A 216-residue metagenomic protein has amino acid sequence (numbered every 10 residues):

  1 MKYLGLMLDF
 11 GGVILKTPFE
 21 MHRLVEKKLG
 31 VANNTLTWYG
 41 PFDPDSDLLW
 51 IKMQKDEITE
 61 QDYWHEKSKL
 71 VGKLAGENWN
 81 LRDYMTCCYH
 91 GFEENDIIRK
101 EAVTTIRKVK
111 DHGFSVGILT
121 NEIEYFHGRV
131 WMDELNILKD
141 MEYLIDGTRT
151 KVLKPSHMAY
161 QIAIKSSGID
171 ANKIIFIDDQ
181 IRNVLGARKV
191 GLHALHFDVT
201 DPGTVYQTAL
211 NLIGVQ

Functional and structural regions predicted by a protein language model:
M1-D45, K189-V190, D201-Q207: Active-site neighborhood of HAD-like aspartate-dependent phosphohydrolases
M1-L8, L119, I123-E124, G128-Q216: Asp-based, Mg2+/Mn2+-dependent phosphohydrolase catalytic module
E20-L24, L48, D62, E66 (+5 more regions): Alpha-helical elements of Rossmann-like donor-binding domains used by nucleotide-donor carbohydrate transfer enzymes
H22-V25, Y63-S68, M85-F92, F126-W131: Hydrophobic alpha-helical core bundles mediating ligand binding, dimerization, or RNAP-core interactions
L29-F42, G72-C88, A171, V215-Q216: Short, surface-exposed acidic
D47-I51, F126-R129: A short acidic, helix-capping loop that chelates divalent metal ions and anchors anionic groups
W50-M85: A metal-dependent, Asp-based hydrolase signature
G76-G117, H157: Short, acidic loop-to-helix structural element flanking the phosphoryl-transfer center in phosphate-processing enzymes
